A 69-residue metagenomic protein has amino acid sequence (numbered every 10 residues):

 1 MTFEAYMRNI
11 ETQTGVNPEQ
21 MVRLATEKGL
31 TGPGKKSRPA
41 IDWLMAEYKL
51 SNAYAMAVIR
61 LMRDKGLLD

Functional and structural regions predicted by a protein language model:
M1-D69: Charge-dense, helix-prone N-terminal extensions
